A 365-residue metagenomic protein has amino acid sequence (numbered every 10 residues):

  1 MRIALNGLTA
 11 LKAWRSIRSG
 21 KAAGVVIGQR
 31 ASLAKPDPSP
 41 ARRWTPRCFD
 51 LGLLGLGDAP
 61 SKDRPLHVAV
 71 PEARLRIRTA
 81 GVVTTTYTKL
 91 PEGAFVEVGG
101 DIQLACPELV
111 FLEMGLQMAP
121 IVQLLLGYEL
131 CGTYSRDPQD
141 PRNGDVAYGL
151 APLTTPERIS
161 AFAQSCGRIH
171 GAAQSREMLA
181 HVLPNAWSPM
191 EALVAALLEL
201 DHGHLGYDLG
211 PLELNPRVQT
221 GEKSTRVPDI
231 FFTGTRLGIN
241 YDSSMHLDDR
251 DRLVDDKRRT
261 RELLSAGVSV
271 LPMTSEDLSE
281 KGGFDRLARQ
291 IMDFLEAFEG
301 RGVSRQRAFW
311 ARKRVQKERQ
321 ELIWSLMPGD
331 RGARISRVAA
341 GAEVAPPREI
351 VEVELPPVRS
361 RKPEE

Functional and structural regions predicted by a protein language model:
M1-R168, G302-V303, F309-E365: Short gly/ser-rich loop at a beta-strand->alpha-helix junction or flexible surface loop bordering the NTP-binding
G149-E365: Surface segments flanking catalytic/ligand-binding clefts of nucleic-acid enzymes
